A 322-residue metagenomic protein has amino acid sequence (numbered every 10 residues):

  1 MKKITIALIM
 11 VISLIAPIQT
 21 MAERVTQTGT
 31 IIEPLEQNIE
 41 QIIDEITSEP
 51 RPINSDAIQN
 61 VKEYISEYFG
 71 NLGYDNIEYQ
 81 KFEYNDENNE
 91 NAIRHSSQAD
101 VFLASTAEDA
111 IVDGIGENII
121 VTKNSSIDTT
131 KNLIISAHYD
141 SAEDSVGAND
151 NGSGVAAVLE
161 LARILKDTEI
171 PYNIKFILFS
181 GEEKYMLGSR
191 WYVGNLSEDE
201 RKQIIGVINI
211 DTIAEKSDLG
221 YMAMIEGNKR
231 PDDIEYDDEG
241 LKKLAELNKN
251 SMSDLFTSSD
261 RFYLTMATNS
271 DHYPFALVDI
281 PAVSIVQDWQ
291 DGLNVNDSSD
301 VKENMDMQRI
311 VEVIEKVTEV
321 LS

Functional and structural regions predicted by a protein language model:
I15-Q27: Sec-dependent signal peptide cleavage junction
T26-E33, T47-Q59, T106-D109, S141-N151 (+4 more regions): Second-shell loop/turn segments in exported
P34-Q41, E45, D56-N71, N76 (+9 more regions): Extracytoplasmic/secreted proteins, especially bacterial periplasmic and envelope-associated proteins
L35-E45, Y68, L72, D109-I177: Catalytic-core environment of secreted peptidases
Q41-N124: A non-catalytic alpha/beta surface segment that caps or lines the substrate-entry region of metallo-dependent hydrolase
P52-I53, N76, E83-N85, S126-D128 (+6 more regions): Solvent-exposed loop/turn segments at secondary-structure junctions within structured extracellular/periplasmic domains
S141-D237: Acidic/histidine-rich catalytic neighborhood of metal-dependent amide-processing enzymes
D218-S322: Active-site-adjacent substrate-binding region of metalloamidase/peptidase-like peptide-processing proteins
